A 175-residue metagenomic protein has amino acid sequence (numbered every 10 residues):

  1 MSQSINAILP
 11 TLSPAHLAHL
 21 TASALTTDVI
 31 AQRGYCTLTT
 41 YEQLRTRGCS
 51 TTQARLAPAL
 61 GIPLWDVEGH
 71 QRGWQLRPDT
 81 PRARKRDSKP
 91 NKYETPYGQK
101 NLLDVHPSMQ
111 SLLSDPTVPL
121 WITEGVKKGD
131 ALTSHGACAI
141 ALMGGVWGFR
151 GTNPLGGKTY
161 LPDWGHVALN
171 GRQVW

Functional and structural regions predicted by a protein language model:
M1-L64: Short, small/acidic-rich helices and loops at N termini and domain boundaries of DNA replication/processing enzymes
R45-Q173: Phosphate-handling DNA/RNA-contact segment within nucleic-acid enzymes
